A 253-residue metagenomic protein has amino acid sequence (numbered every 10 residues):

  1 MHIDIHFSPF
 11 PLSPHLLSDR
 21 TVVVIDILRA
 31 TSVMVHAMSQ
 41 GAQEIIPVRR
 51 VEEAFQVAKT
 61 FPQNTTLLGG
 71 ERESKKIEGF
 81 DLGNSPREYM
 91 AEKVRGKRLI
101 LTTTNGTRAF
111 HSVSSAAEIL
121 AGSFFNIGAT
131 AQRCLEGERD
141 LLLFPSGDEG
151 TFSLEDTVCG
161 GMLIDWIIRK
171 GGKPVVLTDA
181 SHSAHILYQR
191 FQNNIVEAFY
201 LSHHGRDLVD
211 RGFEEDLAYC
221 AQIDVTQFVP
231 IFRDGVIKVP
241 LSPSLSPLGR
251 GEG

Functional and structural regions predicted by a protein language model:
I3-D4, R20-V23, Q43-I46, N64-L68 (+5 more regions): Structural motif
I5-L16, A30-A42, E52-L99, T107 (+1 more regions): Residues that scaffold, gate, or flank divalent-cation-dependent active/transport sites
T21-V33: Active/ligand-binding-proximal structured segments within catalytic/core domains that scaffold catalytic residues
G79-R108, S112-E118, Q132, G137-R139 (+1 more regions): Long, charged alpha-helical interface segments
T103-N105, S123, L143-G147: Short, structured patches in soluble enzyme cores that scaffold and shape functional sites
L120-A131: Short, acidic/small-residue loops that bind anionic groups at enzyme active sites
S146-D156: Phosphate/ribose-phosphate-bearing ligand recognition and processing surfaces, centered on ADP-ribose/NAD(+/P+) systems
G249-E252: Glycine-biased, low-complexity coil/linker segments
